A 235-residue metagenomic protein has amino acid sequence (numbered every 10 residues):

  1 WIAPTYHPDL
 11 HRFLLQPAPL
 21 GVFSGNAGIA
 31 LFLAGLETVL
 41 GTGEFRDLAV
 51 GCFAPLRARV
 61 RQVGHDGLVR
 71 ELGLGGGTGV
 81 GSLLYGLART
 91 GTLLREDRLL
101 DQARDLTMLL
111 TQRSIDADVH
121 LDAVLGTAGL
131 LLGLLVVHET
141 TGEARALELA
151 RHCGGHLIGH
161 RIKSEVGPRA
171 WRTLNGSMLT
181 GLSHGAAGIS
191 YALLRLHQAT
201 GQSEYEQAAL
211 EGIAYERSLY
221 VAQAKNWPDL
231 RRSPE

Functional and structural regions predicted by a protein language model:
W1-E235: Glycan-recognition and catalytic cores of secretory/periplasmic carbohydrate-active enzymes
